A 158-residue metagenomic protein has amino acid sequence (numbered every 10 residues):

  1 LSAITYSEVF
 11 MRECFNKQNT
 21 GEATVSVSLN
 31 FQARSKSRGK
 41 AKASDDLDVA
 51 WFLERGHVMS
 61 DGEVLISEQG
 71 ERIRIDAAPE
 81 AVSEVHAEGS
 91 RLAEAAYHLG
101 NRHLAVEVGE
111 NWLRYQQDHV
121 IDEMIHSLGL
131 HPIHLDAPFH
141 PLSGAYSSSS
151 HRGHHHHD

Functional and structural regions predicted by a protein language model:
L1-E22, Q116, V120-D158: Helix-rich terminal scaffold detector
S2-V58: Intrinsically disordered, low-complexity, positively charged segments
V49, R72-I73, L113: Short, isolated positions in well-ordered beta-strands
R55-H57, I66, G70-R74: Short, charged beta-turn/beta-strand-edge "cap" motif at the junction between a beta-strand and an adjacent loop
G70, A78-E80, V120, A137: Short, ordered loop/turn segments at secondary-structure junctions
G70, H103, G129-I133: A common structural junction motif
D76-R114: Mid-chain, well-packed structural core segment of small domains
